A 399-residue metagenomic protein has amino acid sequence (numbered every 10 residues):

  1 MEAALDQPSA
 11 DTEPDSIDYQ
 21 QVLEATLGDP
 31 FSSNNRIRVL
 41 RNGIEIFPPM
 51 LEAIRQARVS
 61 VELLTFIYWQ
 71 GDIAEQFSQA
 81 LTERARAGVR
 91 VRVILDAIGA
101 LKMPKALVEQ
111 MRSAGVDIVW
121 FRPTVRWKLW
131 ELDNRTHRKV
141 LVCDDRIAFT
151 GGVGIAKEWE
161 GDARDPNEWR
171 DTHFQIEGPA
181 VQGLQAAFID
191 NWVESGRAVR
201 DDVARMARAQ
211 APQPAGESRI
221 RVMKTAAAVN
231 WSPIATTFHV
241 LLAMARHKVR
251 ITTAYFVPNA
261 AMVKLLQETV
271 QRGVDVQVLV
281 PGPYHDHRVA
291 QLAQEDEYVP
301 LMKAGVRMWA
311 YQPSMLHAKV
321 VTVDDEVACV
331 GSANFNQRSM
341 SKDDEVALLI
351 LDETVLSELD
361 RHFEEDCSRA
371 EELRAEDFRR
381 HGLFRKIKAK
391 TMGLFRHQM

Functional and structural regions predicted by a protein language model:
M1-M399: Charged, low-complexity intrinsically disordered terminal segments
